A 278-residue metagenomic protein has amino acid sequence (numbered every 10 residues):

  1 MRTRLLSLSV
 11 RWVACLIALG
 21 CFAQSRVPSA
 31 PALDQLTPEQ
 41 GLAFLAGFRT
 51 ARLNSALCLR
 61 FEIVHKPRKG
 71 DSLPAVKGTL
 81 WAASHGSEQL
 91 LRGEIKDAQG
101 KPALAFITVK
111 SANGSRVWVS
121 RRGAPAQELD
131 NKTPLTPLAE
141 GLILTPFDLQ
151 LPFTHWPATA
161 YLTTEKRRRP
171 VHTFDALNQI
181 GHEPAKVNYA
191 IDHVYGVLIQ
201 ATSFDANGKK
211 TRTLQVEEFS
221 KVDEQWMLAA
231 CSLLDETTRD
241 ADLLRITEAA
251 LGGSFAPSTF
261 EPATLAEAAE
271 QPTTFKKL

Functional and structural regions predicted by a protein language model:
R2-V13: Bacterial N-terminal signal peptides that target proteins for export
L8-V10, R26, T259: Compositionally biased regions
C15-Q24: Hydrophobic h-region of N-terminal signal peptides that target proteins for export in Gram-negative bacteria
P28-F44, T50-L53, K110-K186, D205-A206 (+1 more regions): Flexible, processing/modification-adjacent segments and terminal tails in exported/periplasmic/extracellular proteins
L36-G123: N-terminal mature ectodomain segment of secretory-pathway/periplasmic proteins
A75-T79, L104-A105, A126-E128, K186-N188 (+2 more regions): Well-ordered beta-strand positions in beta-sheet-rich domains
A83-Q89, N113-W118, L135-F147, I199 (+2 more regions): Short, surface-exposed linear segments at secondary-structure transitions and domain or protein termini
E94-K96, Y161-A263: Gly/Pro-enriched, hydrophobic low-complexity segments that function as extracytoplasmic propeptides/linkers
